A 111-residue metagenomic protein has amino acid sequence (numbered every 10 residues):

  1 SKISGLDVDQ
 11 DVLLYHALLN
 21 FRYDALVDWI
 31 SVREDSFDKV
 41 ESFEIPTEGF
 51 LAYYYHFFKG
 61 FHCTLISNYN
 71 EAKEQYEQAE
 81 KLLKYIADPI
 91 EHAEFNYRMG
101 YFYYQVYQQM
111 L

Functional and structural regions predicted by a protein language model:
S1-K2, L26-V40, S67-Q78, V106-L111: Helix-turn-helix repeat elements of alpha-solenoid scaffolds
S1-S31: N-terminal alpha-helical scaffold/docking segments in eukaryotic complex subunits
I3-S4, F43-E44, L83-K84, Y103: Eukaryotic all-alpha helical interaction scaffolds
D11-L13, E48-Y53, F57, I90-H92: Residue signature of alpha-solenoid helical repeat architecture, marking inter-repeat boundaries and helix-start
A17-W29, Y53-N68, E94-Q108: Tandem amphipathic alpha-helical repeat scaffolds
S31-Y55: Charged low-complexity stretches with an acidic bias
A79-Y97: Membrane-interface helix-loop-helix junctions at boundaries between adjacent transmembrane segments
